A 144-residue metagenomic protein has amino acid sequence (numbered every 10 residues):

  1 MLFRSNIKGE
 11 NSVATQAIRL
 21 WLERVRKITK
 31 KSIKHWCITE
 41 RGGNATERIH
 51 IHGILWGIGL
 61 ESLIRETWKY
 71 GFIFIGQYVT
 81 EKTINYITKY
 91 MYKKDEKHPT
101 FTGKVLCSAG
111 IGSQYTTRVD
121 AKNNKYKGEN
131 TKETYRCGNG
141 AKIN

Functional and structural regions predicted by a protein language model:
M1-E47, G57-N144: Right-hand nucleic-acid polymerase module
H50: Conserved, short, structured surface segments that act as functional micro-motifs
